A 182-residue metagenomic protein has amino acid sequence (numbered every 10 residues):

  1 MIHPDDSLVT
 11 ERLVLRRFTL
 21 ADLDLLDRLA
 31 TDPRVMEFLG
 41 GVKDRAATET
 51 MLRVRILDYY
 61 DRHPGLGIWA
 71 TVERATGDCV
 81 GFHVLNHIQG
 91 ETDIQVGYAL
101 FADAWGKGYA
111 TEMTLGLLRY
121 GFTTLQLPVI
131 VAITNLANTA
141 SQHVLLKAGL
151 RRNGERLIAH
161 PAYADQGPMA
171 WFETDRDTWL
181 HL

Functional and structural regions predicted by a protein language model:
M1-E37, A70-L182: Acyl-donor (CoA/ACP) binding surface of acyl/acetyltransferases
R28, G41-D44: PAS/PAS-like sensory domain cap-loop motif
A30, L39, Y59-D61: Hydrophobic residues in alpha-helical segments
R34, K43-D44, I56, N153: Residue-level detector of secondary-structure transition/capping positions
F38-V42, H63-I68: A short, aromatic/hydrophobic, helix- or strand-capping loop or linear motif that either lines the entrance/gate
R45-P64: Active-site rim helix/loop that mediates acceptor-substrate recognition in acyltransferases
